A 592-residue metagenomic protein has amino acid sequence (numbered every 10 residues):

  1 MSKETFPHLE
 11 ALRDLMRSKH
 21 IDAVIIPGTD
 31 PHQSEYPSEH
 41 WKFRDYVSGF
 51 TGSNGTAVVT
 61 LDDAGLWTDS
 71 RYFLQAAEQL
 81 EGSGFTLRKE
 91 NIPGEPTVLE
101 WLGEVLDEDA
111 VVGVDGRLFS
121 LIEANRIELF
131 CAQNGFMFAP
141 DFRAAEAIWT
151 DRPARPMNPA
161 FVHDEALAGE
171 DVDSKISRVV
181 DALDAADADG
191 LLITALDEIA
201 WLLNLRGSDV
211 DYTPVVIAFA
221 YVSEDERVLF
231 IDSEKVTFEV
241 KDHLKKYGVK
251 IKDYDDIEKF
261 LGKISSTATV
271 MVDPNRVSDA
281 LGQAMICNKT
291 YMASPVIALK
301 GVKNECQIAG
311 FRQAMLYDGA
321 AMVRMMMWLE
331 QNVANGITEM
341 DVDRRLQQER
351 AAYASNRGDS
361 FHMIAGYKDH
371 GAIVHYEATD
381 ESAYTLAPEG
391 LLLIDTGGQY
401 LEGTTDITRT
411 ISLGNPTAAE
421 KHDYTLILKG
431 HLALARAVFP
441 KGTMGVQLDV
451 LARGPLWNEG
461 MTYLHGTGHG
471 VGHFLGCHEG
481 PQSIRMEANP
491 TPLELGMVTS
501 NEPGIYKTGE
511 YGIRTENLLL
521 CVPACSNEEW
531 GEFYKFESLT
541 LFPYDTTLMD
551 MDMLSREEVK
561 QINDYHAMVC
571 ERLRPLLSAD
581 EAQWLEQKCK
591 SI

Functional and structural regions predicted by a protein language model:
M1-I592: Active-site neighborhoods and metal-handling regions in enzymes and metal-associated proteins
